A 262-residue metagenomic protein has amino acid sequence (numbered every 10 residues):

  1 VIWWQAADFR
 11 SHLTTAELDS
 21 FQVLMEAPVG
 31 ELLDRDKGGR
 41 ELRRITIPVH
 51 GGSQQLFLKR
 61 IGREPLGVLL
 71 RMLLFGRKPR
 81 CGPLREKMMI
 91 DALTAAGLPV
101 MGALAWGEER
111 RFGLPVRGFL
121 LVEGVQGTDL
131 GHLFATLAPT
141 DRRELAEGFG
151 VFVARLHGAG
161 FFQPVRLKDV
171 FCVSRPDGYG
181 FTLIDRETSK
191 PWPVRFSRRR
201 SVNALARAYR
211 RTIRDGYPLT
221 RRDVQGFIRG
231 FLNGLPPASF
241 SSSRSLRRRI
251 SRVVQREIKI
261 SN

Functional and structural regions predicted by a protein language model:
V1-L33: Juxta-kinase regulatory segment immediately upstream of eukaryotic protein kinase catalytic domains
S20-D129, V151-A159: Conserved ATP-binding subdomain of kinase catalytic cores across diverse folds
R117-E123, G178-D185: A short beta-strand motif that forms the metal-chelation/ATP-contact edge of phosphoryl-transfer active sites
L130-A138: AlphaC helix of the protein kinase catalytic domain
E144-F152: Conserved alphaE helix
F161-L167: Catalytic-loop of the protein kinase fold
D169-V173: Hydrophobic residue at the +6 position relative to the catalytic HRD Asp in the kinase catalytic loop
Y179-I260: C-lobe/activation-segment region of protein kinase-like
